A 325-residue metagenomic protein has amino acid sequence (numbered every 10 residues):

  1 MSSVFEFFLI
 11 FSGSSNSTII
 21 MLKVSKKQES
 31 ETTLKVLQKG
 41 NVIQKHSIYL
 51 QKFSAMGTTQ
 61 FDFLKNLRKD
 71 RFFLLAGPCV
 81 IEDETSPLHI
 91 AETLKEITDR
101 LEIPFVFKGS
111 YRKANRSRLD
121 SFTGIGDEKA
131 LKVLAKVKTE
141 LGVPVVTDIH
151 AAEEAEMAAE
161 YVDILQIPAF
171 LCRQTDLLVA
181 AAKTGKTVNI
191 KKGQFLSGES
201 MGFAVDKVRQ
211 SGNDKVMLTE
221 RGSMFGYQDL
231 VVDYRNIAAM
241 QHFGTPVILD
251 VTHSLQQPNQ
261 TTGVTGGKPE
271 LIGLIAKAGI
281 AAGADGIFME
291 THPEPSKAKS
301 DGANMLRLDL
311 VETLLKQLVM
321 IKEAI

Functional and structural regions predicted by a protein language model:
F53-L74: N-terminal amphipathic alpha-helix/helix-capping segment at the start of soluble metabolic enzymes
L74-A76, F105-G109, V145-T147, L165-I167 (+4 more regions): Hydrophobic faces of well-ordered beta-strands that scaffold small-molecule active sites in alpha/beta enzyme cores
P78-S86, V106-D127, H292-D301: Glycine-rich, proline-tolerant flexible connector loops at the mouths of alpha/beta enzymes
L119-E128, I164-L171, Y227-Y234, L255-I280 (+2 more regions): Active-site-adjacent loop and "lid" segments of alpha/beta metabolic enzymes
T123-P144, A181, G185, A238-G244 (+1 more regions): Alpha-helix-loop-beta-strand connector modules within alpha/beta enzyme cores
I125-K129, A151-M157, A169-G185, L196-A204 (+1 more regions): Active-site-adjacent beta->alpha loops and helix N-cap segments on the catalytic face of soluble alpha/beta enzymes
V143-A151, D163-T175, T187-G198, M217-R221: Catalytic beta/alpha-barrel core
N189-T291: Catalytic alpha/beta core domains of metabolic enzymes, predominantly
